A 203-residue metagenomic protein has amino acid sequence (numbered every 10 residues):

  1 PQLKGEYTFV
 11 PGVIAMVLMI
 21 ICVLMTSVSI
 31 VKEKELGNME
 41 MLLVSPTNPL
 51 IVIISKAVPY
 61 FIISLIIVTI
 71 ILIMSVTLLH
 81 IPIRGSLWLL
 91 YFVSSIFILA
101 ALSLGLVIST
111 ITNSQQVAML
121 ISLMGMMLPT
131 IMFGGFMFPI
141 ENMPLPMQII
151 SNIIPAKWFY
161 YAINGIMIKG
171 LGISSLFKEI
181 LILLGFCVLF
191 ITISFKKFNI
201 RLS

Functional and structural regions predicted by a protein language model:
P1-L87, I111, Q116, L120 (+1 more regions): Transmembrane helix-boundary elements of multi-pass transport/secretion proteins, especially ABC-type permease modules
A15, I96, Q148-S151: Alpha-helical transmembrane segments of integral membrane proteins, emphasizing hydrophobic/aromatic residues
T26, G37-N38, F61, T69 (+5 more regions): Hydrophobic alpha-helical segments typical of transmembrane helices and their membrane-interface/capping positions
K56-F61, S94, L123-M124, I154: Transmembrane helix-bundle signature of multi-pass membrane transporters/permeases
I70, L90-T112, P129-G134, G185-I191: Hydrophobic alpha-helical transmembrane segments of polytopic membrane proteins
S86-Y91, L145-P146: The feature captures the transmembrane alpha-helix scaffold of multi-pass secondary transporters
N113-I153: Transmembrane helix segments
I140-L181: Short hydrophobic, aromatic-rich alpha-helical segments embedded in or entering the lipid bilayer of multi-pass
